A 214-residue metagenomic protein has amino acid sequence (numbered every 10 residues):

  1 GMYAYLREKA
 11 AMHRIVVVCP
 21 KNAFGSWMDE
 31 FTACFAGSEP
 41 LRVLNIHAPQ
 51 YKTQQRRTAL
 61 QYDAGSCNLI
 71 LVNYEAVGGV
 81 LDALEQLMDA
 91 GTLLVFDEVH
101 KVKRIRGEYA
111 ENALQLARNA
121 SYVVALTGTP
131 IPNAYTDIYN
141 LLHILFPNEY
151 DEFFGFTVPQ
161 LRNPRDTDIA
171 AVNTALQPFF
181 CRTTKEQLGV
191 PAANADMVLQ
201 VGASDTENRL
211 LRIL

Functional and structural regions predicted by a protein language model:
G1-A11, N112, L145: Walker A/P-loop NTP-binding motif
A11-A33, A134-D137: Conserved Walker A/P-loop ATP-binding site and its immediately adjacent core in helicase/helicase-like ATPase domains
A23-Q50, L145-E149: Conserved helix-turn-beta segment of the N-terminal RecA-like "Helicase ATP-binding" lobe in SF1/SF2 helicases
L44-Q55, Y74-G79, K103-R106: Conserved helicase motor
T53-I70: Conserved motor-coupling elements within RecA-like helicase/translocase cores
L71-L84, M88, G107-S121, I144-L214: Inter-lobe coupling linker of SF2 helicases/translocases
D97-E98: Walker B catalytic acidic pair
S121-A134: Conserved helicase ATPase motor motifs in RecA-like P-loop NTPase domains
